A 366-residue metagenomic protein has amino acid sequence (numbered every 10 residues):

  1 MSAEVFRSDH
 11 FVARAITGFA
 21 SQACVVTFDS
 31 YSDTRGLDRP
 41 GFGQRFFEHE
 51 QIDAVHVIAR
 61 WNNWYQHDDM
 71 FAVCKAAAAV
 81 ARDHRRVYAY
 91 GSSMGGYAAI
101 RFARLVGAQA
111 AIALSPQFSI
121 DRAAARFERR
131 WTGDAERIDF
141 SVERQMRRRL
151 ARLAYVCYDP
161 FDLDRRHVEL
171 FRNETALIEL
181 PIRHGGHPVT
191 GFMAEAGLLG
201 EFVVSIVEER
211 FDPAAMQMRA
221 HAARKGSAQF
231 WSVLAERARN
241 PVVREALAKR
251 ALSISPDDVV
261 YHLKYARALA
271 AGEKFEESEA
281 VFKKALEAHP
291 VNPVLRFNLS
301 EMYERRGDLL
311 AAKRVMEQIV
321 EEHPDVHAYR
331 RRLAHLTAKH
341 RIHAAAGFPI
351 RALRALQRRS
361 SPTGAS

Functional and structural regions predicted by a protein language model:
M1-E50, N63: Short, surface-exposed "cap/lid" segments of acyl-processing enzymes
E128-G191: The feature captures the conserved acid-bearing segment of alpha/beta-hydrolase catalytic domains
S227-L234, Y265, L299, R332-L333: Structural register within alpha-helical repeat arrays
S255-D257, P290, P324-D325: Short coil turns that delineate tetratricopeptide repeat
